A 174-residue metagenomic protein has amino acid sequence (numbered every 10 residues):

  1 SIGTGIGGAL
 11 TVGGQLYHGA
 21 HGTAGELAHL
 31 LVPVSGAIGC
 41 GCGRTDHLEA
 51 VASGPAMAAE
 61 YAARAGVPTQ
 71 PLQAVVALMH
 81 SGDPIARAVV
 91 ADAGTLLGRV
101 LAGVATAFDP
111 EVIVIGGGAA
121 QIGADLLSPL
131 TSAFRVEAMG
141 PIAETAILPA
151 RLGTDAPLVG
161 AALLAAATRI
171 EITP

Functional and structural regions predicted by a protein language model:
S1-V51: Glycine-rich phosphate-binding loop of actin/hexokinase-like ATP-binding domains
T11, V34-C40, R44-P174: ATP-binding/phosphotransfer module of carbohydrate and carboxylate kinases, centering on a glycine-rich
